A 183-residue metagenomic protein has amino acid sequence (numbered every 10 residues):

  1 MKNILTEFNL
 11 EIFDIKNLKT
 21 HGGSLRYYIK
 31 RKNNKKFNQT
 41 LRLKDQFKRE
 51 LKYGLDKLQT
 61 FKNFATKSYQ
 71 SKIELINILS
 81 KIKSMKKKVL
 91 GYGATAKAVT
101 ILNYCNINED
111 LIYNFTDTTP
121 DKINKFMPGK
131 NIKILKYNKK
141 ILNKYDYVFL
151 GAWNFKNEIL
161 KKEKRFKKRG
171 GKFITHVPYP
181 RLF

Functional and structural regions predicted by a protein language model:
M1-N9: Short alpha-helix
L10-H21: Conserved S-adenosyl-L-methionine
H21-K67: Flexible, glycine-/basic-rich loop-and-beta segments that form/coincide with the SAM-dependent methyltransferase
K67-M85: A short, well-structured juxtamembrane/interface segment
I82-N103: Glycine-rich adenosine-cofactor-binding loop
I112-F126: NAD(P)-binding Rossmann-fold cofactor-contacting core
K130-F183: Phosphate-bearing ligand-interacting subdomains that bind or position ATP/ADP/UDP/GDP/NAD(P) or nucleotide-linked
